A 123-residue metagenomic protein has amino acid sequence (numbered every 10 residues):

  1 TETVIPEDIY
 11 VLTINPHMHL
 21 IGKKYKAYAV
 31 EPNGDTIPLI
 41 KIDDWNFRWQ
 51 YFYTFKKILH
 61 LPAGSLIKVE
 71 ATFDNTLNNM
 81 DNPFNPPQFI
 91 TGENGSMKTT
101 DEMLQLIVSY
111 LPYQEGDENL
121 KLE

Functional and structural regions predicted by a protein language model:
T1-N119, E123: His-enriched metal-coordination microenvironments in redox/metal-binding proteins
